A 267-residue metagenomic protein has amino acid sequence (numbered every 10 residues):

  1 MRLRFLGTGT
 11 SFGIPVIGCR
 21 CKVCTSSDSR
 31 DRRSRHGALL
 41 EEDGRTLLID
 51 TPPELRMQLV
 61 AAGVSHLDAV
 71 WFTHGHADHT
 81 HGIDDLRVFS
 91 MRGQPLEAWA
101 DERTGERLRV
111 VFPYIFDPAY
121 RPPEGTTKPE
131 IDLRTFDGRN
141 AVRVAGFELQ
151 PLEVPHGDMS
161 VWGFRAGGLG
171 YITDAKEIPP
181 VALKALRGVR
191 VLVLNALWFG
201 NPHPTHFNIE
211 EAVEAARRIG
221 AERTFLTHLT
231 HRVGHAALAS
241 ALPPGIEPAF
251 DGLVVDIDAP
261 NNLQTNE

Functional and structural regions predicted by a protein language model:
M1-I172, V181, A239-Q264: Binuclear metal-dependent hydrolase catalytic cores
E177-A259: Cap/insert and terminal regions of metallo-dependent hydrolase folds
